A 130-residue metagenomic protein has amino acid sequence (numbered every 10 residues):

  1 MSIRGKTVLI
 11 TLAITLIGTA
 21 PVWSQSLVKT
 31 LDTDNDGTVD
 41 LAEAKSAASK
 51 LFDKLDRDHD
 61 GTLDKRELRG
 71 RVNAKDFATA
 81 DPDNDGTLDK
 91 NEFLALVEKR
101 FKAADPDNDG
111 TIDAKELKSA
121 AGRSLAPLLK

Functional and structural regions predicted by a protein language model:
M1-I10: Bacterial N-terminal signal peptides that target proteins for export
I10-T19: Bacterial N-terminal signal peptides
T30, D53-K54, T79, K102-A103 (+1 more regions): Short beta-strand elements of solenoid repeat domains
D32-D36, D56-D60, D81-D85, D105-D109 (+1 more regions): Acidic carboxylate motifs that coordinate Ca2+ or other divalent cations, activating on Asp/Glu
T33, T38-K45, T62-R69, D89-L94 (+1 more regions): Carboxylate-dense, calcium-coordinating segments in secreted/extracellular and ER-lumen proteins
D60-A103: Mid-chain, structured segments of secreted extracytoplasmic proteins
A120-K130: Short, low-complexity, Pro/Ser/Thr/Gly-rich segments in the mature regions of secreted, periplasmic
